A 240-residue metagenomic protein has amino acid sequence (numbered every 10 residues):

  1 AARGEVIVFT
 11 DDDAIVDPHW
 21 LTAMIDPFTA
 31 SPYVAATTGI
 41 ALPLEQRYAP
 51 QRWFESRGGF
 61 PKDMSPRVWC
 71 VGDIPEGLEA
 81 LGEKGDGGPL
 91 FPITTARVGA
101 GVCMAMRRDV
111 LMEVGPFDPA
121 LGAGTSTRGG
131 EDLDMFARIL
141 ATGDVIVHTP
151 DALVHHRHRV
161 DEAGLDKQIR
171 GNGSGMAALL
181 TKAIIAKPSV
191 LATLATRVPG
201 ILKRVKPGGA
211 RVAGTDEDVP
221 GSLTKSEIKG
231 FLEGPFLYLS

Functional and structural regions predicted by a protein language model:
A1-A2: Glycine-rich, basic loop-to-helix element that forms the pyrophosphate-binding segment of sugar-nucleotide handling
I7: Short aromatic/hydrophobic "clamp" motif used to bind/position activated sugar donors
D11-I15: The conserved acidic donor/metal-binding loop of glycosyltransferases
H19-S65: Conserved donor NDP-sugar-binding/catalytic core segment of glycosyltransferases
R57-A96: Short, flexible, basic/aromatic active-site loop/helix in glycosyltransferases
R97-G115, A120-A152: A short, conserved alpha-helix in the catalytic core of glycosyltransferases
L121-G130, F136, H155-G175: Nucleotide-sugar-dependent glycosyltransferase catalytic core
Q168-S174, A186-S240: Non-catalytic, C-terminal membrane-associated alpha-helical segments of glycosyltransferases
